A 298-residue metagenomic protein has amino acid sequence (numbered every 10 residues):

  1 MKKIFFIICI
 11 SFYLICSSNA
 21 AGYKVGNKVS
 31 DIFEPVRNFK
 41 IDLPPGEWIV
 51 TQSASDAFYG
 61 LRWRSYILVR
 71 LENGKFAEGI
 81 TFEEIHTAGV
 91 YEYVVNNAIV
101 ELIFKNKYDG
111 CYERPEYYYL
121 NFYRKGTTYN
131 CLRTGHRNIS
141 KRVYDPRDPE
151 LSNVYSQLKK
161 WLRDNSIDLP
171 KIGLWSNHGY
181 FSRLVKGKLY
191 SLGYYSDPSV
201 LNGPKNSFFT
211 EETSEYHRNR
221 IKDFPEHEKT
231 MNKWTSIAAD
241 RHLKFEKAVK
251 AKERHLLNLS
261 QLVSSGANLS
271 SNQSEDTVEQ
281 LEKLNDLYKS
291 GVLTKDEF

Functional and structural regions predicted by a protein language model:
I4-I15: Sec-dependent N-terminal signal peptides
S11, S18-A20, E113, R133: Residue-level detector of bioactive/disordered segments in secreted/extracellular proteins and virion assembly
A21-Y119: N-terminal Sec/ER secretory leader and immediately downstream segment of secreted/extracellular precursors
V50, R241, A248, L284-G291: Structured segments of extracytoplasmic/periplasmic soluble domains in secreted or envelope-associated proteins
L68, F82, Y190-Y194, L293: Hydrophobic beta-strand residues in large extracellular and virion-surface proteins
E78, H86-G266: Mature extracytoplasmic/lumenal regions of exported proteins
N268-E297: N-terminal J-domain/J-like co-chaperone modules of DnaJ/Hsp40 proteins
